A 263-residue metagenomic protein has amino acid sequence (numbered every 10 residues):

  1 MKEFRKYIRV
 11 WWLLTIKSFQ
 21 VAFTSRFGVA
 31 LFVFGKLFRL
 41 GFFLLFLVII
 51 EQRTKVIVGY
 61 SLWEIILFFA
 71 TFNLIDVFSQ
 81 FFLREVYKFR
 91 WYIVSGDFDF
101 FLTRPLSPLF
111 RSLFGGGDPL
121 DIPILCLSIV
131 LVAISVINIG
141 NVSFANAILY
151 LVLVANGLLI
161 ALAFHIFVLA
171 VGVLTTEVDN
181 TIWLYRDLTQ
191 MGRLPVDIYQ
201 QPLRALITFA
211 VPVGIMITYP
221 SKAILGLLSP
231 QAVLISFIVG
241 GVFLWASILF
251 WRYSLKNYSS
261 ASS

Functional and structural regions predicted by a protein language model:
M1-S263: Hydrophobic transmembrane alpha-helices and immediately adjacent juxtamembrane helices of multi-pass inner-membrane
